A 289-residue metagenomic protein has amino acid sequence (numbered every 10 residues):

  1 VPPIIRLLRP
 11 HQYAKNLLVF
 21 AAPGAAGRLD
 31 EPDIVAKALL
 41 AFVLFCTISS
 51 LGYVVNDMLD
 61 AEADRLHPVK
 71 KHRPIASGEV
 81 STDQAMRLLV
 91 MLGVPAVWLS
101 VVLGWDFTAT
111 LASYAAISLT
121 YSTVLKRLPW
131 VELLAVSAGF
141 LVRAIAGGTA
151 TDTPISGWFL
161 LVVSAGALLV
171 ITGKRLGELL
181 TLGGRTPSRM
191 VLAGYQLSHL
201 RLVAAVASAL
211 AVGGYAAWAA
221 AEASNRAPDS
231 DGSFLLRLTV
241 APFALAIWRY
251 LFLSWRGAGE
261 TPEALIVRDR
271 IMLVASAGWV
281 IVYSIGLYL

Functional and structural regions predicted by a protein language model:
V1-R65, G78-M91: Topogenic membrane-insertion module of multi-pass membrane proteins
P2-I5, H11-Q12, T123, L141-L289: C-terminal membrane-associated helical module and adjoining short loops/tails
I4-H11, P74-A85, V102-F107, L125-L133 (+1 more regions): Short, amphipathic, aromatic/basic-enriched membrane-interface segments that mark the entry/exit of transmembrane
L17, A21, L39, V43-S50 (+11 more regions): Generic alpha-helical transmembrane segments of integral inner-membrane proteins, especially permease/transport modules
G27-V35, W98-A109, D229: Membrane-interface helix-capping segments at transmembrane helix termini in multi-pass transporters
D33-A38, W105-L111, P129-L133, P154-L160: Short, aromatic-rich membrane-interface segments at the entry and exit of alpha-helical transmembrane domains
I48-A76, V131, G173-L180, R249: Acidic (Asp/Glu-rich) catalytic motifs at the cytosolic membrane interface
A61, L66-L111, G157-L168, L202-L210 (+1 more regions): Multi-pass membrane catalytic core of lipid/isoprenoid biosynthesis enzymes
